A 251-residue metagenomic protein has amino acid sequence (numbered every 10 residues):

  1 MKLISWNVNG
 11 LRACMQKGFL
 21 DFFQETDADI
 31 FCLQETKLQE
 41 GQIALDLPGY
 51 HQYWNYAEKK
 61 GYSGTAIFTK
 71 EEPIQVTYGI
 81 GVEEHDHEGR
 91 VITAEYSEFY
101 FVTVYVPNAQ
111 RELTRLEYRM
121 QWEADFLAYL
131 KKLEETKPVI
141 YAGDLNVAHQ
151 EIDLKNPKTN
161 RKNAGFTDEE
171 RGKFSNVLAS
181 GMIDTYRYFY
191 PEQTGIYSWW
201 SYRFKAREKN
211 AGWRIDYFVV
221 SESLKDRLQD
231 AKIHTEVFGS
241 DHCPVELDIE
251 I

Functional and structural regions predicted by a protein language model:
M1-L47, A57, Y62-S63, N176: N-terminal, active-site-proximal structural segment of metallo-dependent hydrolase catalytic domains
M1-N9, E98-Q110, A142: Active-site-proximal beta-strand elements of phosphoester/diester hydrolases
N7, F23-G41, F101, L130-E151 (+4 more regions): Active-site beta-strand/loop signature of hydrolases that rely on acidic residues for catalysis
K37, Q42-A109: Structured beta-strand-rich core segments of catalytic domains in phosphoester-bond hydrolases
H51, D125-A211, I215: Metal-dependent phosphoesterases centered on the DNase I-like endonuclease/exonuclease/phosphatase
K60-Q75, F204-D226: Conserved beta strand-loop-helix elements of the APE1-like EEP
K70, A94-S97, S221-E222, L247-I251: Active-site beta-strand termini and strand-to-loop segments that position acidic
G81-V82, P107-E123, K158-N163: Surface-exposed cleft-lining segments at the edges of enzyme active sites
